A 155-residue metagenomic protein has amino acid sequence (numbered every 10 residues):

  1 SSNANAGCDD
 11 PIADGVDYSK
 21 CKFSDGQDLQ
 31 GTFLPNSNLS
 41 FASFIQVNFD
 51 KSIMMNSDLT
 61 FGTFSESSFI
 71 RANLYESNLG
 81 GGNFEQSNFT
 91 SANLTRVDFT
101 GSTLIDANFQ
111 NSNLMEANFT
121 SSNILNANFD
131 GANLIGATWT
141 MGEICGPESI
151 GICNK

Functional and structural regions predicted by a protein language model:
A4-K155: Tandem repeat scaffolds
